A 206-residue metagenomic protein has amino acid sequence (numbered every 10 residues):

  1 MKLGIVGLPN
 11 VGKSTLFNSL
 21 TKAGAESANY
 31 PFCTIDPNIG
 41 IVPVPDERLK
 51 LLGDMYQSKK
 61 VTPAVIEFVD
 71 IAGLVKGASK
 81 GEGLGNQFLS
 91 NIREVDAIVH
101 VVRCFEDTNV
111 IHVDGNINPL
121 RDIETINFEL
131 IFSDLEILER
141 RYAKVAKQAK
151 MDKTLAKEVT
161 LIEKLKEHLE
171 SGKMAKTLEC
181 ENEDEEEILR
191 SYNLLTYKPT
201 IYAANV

Functional and structural regions predicted by a protein language model:
M1-I111, E139, V145: Conserved G1/Walker A P-loop phosphate-binding module
K2-V6, F17, K144-V206: C-terminal-of-GTPase-core extension/linker across diverse P-loop GTPases
V42, L74-S79, G115-E129, A149-T154: Flexible beta-alpha connector loops of hexameric P-loop NTPases
M55, I98-V101, E129, R141 (+3 more regions): Amphipathic, soluble alpha-helical interaction motifs
I71, V102-E106, V113-D114, F128-I131 (+2 more regions): G-domain G4 guanine-recognition motif of GTPases
I92-E94, E129, D134: Substrate-engagement module of ASCE P-loop NTPases
